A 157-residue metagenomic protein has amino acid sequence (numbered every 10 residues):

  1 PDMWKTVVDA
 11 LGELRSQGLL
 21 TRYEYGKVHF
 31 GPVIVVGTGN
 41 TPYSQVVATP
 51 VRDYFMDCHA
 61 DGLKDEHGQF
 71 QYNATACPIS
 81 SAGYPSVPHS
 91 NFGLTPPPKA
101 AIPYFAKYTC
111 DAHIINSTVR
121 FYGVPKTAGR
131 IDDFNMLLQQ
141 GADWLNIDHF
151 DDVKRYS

Functional and structural regions predicted by a protein language model:
P1-S157: Catalytic cores of phosphodiester-bond hydrolases, prominently lipid phosphodiesterases
